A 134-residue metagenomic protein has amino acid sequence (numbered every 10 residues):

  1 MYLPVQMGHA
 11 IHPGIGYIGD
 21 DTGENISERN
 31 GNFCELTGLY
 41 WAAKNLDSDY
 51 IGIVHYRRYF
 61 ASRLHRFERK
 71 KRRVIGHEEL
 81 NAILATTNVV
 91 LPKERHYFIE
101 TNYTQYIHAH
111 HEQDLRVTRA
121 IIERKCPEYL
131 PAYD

Functional and structural regions predicted by a protein language model:
M1-D134: ER/Golgi luminal nucleotide-sugar-dependent glycosyltransferases, focusing on the catalytic module
